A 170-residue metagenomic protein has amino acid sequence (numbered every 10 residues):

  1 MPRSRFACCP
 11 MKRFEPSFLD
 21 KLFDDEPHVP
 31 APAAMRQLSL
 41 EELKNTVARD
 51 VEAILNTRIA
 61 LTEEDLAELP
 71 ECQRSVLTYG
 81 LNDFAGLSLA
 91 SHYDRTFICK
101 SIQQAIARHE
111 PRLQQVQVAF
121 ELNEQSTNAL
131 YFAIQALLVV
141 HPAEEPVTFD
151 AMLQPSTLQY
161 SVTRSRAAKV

Functional and structural regions predicted by a protein language model:
P2-A90, L138-V170: Immediate N-terminus of the mature polypeptide
T78-R108, R112-L122: Acidic, low-complexity glycine/serine/threonine-rich segments
Y79, L130-Q135: Short alpha-helix boundary/capping motifs
P111, T127, P142-E144: A cross-taxa feature marking solvent-exposed loop/turn segments within ectodomains of secreted and single-pass membrane
V116, F132-I134, V147-F149: Hydrophobic residues positioned within well-ordered beta-strands of beta-sheet architectures
E121-F132: Beta-rich nucleic-acid/ligand-interaction surfaces
